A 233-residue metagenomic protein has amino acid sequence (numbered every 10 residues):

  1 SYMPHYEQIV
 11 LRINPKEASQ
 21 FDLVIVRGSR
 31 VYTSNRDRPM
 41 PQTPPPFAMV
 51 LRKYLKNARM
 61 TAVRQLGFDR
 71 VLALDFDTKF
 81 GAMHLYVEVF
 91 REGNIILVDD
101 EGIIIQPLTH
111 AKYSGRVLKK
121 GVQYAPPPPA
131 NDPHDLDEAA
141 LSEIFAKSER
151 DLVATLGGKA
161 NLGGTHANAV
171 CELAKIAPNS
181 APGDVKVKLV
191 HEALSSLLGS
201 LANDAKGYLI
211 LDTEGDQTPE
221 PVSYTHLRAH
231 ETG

Functional and structural regions predicted by a protein language model:
S1-R228: Extended, highly charged segments
A229-G233: A short, hydrophobic C-terminal helix/tail in secreted or cell-surface proteins
